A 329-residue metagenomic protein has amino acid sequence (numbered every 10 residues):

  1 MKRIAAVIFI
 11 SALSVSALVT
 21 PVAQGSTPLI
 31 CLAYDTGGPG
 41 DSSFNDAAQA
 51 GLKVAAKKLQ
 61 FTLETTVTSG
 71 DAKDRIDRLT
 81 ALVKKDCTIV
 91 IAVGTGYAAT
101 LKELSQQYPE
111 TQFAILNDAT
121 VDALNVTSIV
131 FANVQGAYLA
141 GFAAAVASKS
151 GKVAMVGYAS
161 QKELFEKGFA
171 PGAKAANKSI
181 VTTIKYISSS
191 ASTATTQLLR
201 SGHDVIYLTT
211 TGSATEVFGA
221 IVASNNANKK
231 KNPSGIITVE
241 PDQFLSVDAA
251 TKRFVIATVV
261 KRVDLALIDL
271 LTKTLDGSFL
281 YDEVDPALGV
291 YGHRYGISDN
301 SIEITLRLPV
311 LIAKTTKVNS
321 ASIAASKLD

Functional and structural regions predicted by a protein language model:
M1, A23-G25: Basic/polar N-terminal segments that are highly enriched at the extreme N-terminus, encompassing both cleavable
M1-I8: Bacterial N-terminal signal peptides that target proteins for export
S11-A12: Repetitive helical segments and hydrophobic/amphipathic motifs
V15-V22: C-terminal segment of classical bacterial N-terminal signal peptides
G25-D329: A residue-level marker of the well-folded mature domains of exported/periplasmic proteins
